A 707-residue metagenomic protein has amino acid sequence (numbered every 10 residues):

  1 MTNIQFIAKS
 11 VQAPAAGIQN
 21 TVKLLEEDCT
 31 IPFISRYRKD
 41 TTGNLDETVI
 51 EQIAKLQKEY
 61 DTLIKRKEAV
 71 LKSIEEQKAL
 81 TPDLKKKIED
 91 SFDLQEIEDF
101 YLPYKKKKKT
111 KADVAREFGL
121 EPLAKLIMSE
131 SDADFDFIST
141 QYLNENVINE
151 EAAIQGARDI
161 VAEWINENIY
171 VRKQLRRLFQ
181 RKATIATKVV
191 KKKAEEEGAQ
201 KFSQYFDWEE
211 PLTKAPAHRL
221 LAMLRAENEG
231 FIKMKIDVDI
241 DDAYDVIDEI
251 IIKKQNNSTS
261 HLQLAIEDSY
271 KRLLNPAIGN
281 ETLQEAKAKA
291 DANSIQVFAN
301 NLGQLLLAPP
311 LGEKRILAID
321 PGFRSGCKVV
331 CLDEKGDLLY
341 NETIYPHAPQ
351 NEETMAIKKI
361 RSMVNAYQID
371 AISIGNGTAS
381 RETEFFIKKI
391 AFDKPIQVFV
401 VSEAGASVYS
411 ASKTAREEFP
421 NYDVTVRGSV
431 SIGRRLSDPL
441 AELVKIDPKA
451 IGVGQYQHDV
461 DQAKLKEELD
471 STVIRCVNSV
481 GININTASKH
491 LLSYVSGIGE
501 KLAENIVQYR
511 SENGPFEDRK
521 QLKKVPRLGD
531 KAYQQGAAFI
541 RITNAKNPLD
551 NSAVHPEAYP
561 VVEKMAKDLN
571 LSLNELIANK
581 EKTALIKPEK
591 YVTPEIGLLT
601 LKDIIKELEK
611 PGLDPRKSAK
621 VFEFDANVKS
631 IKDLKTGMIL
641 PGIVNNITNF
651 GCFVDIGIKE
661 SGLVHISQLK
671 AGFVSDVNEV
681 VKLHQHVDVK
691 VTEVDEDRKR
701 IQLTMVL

Functional and structural regions predicted by a protein language model:
M1-Q19, E26: Generic start-of-chain signal for non-secretory N-termini
K23-E26, P103, V114-E117, A222-A226 (+15 more regions): Replace "in large, NTP-powered and nucleic-acid-processing enzymes" with "in large, NTP-powered factors and other
R36, T62-A79, E89, V408 (+6 more regions): Long, highly charged, low-complexity intrinsically disordered interaction regions that mediate electrostatic DNA/RNA
Y37-K39, M128, D239, P321 (+10 more regions): Short, ordered loop/turn segments at secondary-structure junctions
V49-Q52, E59, L63-A318, R324-S410 (+2 more regions): Duplex nucleic acid-engaging cores and interfaces of nucleic-acid transaction enzymes
K87, A226-D239, E249-L274, R434-Q462 (+1 more regions): Structured, non-catalytic alpha/beta "coupling" segments that mediate domain-domain communication and provide generic
R177-T184, I319-F323, G377-A379, V401-V408 (+5 more regions): A glycine-rich phosphate-binding loop feature that marks nucleotide/adenosyl-phosphate handling sites
I542-L707: Single-stranded RNA-binding regions, centering on S1/OB-family and related RNA-binding modules
